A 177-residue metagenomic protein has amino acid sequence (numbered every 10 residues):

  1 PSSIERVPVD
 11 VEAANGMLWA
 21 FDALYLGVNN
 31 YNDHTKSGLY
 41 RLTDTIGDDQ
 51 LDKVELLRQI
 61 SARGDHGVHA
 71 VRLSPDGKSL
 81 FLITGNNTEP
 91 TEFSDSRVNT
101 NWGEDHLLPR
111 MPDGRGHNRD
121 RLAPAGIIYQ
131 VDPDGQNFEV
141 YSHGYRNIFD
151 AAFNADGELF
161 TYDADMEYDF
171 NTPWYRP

Functional and structural regions predicted by a protein language model:
P1-P177: Beta-propeller domains with acidic blade repeats across secreted/periplasmic ectodomains and cytosolic WD/CNH propellers
